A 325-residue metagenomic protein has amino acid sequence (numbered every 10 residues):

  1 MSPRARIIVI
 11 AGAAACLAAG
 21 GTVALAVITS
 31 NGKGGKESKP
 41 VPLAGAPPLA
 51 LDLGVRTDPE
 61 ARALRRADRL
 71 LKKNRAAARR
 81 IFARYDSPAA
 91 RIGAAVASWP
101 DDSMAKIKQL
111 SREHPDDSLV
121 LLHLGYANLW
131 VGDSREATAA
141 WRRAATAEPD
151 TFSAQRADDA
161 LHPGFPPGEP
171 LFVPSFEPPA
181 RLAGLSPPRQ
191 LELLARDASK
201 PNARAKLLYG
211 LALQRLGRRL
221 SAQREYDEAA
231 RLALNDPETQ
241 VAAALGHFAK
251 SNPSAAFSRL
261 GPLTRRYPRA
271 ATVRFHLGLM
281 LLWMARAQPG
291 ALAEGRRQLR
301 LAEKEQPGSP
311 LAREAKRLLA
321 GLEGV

Functional and structural regions predicted by a protein language model:
D52-P100, H123, L171-R218: Alpha-helical segment of the N-proximal tetratricopeptide repeat
A61, A89, L119, F152-R156 (+4 more regions): Start-of-helix register in tetratricopeptide repeats
D68, V96, Y126, P163 (+4 more regions): Residue-level recognition of tetratricopeptide repeat
K72-R75, P100-D102, G132, F165-E169 (+4 more regions): Short coil/turn linking the two alpha-helices of tandem helical-hairpin repeats
I81, Y85, Q109-L110, R143-A144 (+4 more regions): Canonical positions in the second alpha-helix
Y85, P115, P149-F152, S199-K200 (+3 more regions): Short coil turns that delineate tetratricopeptide repeat
G93, H123, R156-A160, L208 (+3 more regions): Canonical tetratricopeptide repeat
